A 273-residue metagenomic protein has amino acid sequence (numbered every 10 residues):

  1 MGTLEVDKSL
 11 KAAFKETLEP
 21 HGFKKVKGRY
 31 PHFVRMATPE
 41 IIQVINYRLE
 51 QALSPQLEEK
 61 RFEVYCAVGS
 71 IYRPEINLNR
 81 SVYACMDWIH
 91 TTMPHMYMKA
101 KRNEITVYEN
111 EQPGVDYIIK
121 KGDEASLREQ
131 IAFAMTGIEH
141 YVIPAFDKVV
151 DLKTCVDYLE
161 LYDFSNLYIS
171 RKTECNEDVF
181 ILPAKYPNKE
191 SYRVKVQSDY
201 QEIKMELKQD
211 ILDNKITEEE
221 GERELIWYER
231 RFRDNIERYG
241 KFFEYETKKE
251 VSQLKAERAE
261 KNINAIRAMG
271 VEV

Functional and structural regions predicted by a protein language model:
M1-D7, K11, K25, V34-V273: Intrinsically disordered, low-complexity regulatory regions enriched in serine/threonine/proline and acidic residues
E19-G28: Short secondary-structure junctions
